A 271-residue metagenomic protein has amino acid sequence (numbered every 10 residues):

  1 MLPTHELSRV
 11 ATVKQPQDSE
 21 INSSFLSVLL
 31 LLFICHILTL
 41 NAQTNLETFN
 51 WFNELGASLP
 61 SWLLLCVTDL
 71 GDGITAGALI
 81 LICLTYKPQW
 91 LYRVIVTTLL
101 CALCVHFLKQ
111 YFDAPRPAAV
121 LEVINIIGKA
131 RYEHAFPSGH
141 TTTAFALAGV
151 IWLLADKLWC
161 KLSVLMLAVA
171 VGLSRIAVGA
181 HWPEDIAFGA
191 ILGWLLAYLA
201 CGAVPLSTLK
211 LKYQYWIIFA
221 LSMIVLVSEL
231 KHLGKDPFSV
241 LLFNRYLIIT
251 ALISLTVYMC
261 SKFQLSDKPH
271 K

Functional and structural regions predicted by a protein language model:
M1-T75, F107-E133, F263-K271: N-terminal transmembrane-helix/juxtamembrane module of multi-pass inner/ER membrane proteins
L2-D18, A76-T85, L154, G179 (+2 more regions): Cytoplasmic juxtamembrane interface segments
S19, A57-P60, L84-Q89, R93 (+4 more regions): Juxtamembrane/transmembrane-helix boundary motifs in multi-pass membrane proteins
S24-L38, T97-C101, M166-A168, F219-V225: Alpha-helical transmembrane segments
L29, V94, T98-H106, I186 (+2 more regions): Alpha-helical transmembrane spans of integral membrane proteins, capturing the lipid-embedded, hydrophobic core of TM
L46-E47, L84-V171: Membrane-interface loops
E54-D69, I95-T98, D185, L242-I248: Loop-to-helix transition at the N-terminal end of transmembrane alpha-helices
G128-D267: Membrane-embedded catalytic cores of phosphoryl/pyrophosphoryl-handling enzymes
